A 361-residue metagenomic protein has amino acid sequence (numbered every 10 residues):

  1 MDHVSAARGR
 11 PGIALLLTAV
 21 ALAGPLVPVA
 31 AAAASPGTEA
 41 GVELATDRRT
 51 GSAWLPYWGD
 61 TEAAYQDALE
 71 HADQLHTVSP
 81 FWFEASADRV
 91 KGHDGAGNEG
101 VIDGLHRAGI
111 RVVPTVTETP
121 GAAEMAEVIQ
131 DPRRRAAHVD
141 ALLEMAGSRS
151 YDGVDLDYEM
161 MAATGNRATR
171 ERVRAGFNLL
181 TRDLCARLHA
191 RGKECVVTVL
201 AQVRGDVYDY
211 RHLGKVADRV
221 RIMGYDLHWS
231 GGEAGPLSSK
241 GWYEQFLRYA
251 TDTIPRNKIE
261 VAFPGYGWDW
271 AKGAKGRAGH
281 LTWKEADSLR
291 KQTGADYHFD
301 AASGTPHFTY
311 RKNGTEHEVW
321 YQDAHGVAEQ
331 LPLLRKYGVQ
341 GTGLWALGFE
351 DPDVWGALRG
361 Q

Functional and structural regions predicted by a protein language model:
D2-S35: Secretory targeting and sorting signals
G37-E144: Glycan-recognition patch characteristic of GH18 chitinases/ENGases and related GlcNAc/peptidoglycan-binding proteins
D47-R49, Q74-H76, A108-V112, S150-D152 (+4 more regions): Short, well-ordered coil/turn segments that N-cap beta-strands
L55-Y57, W82, P114-E118, Y158-M160 (+4 more regions): A cross-domain feature marking catalytic cores of carbohydrate-active enzymes and several ubiquitous metabolic/repair
V78, L156, V220, V261 (+2 more regions): Conserved, mostly hydrophobic/aromatic
D88-A96, D140, A162-Q292: Substrate-binding surface in catalytic domains of secreted glycosidases
F263-P332: Glycan-binding loop/region signatures in secreted carbohydrate-active enzymes
Q330-Q361: Acidic/aromatic/glycine-rich contiguous surface patches that form carbohydrate-binding/processing clefts and analogous
